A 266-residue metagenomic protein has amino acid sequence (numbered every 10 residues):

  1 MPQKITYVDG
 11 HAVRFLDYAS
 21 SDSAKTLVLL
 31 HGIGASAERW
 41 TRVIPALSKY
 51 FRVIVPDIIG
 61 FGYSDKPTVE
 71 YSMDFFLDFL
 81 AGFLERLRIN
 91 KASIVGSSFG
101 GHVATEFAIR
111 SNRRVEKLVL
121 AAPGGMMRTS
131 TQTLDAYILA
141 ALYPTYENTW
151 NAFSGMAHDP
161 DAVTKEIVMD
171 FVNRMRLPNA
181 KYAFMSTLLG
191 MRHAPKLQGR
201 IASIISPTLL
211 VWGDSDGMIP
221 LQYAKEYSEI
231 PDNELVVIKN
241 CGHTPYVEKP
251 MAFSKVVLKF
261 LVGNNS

Functional and structural regions predicted by a protein language model:
M1-L27, K49-F51, I89-N90, H158 (+1 more regions): Alpha/beta-hydrolase fold catalytic core
V8, L16-Y18, T41-R42, V55-G96 (+1 more regions): Active-site loop/oxyanion-hole signature of alpha/beta-hydrolase fold enzymes
H11, L16-Y63: Conserved HGGG/HGGXW glycine-rich cap/lid loop of the alpha/beta-hydrolase fold
V13, T129, Y146-S203: Conserved alpha/beta-hydrolase catalytic His-Asp/Glu region
G96, G100, A104: Gly/Ala-rich beta-loop-alpha elbow adjacent to hydrolase catalytic centers
T105-R110, E116-T145: Flexible "cap/lid" loop of the alpha/beta hydrolase fold
S203, T208-C241, V247: Conserved loop-alpha-helix segment in the C-terminal half of the alpha/beta-hydrolase fold that carries the catalytic
N233-S266: Catalytic active-site module of serine/aspartate enzymes centered on a nucleophile-bearing elbow/loop
